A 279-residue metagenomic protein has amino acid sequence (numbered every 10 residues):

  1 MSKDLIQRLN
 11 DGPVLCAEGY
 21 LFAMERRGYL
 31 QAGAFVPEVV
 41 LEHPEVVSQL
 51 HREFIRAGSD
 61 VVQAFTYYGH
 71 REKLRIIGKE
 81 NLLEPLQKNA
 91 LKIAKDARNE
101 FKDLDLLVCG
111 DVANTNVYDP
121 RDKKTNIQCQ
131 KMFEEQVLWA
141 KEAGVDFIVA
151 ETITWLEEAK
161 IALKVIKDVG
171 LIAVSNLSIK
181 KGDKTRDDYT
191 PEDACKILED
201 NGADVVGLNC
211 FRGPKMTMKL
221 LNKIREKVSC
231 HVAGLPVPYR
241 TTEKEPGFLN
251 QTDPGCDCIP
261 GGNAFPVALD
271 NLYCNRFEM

Functional and structural regions predicted by a protein language model:
M1-M279: Domain-level signal for soluble alpha/beta catalytic cores
